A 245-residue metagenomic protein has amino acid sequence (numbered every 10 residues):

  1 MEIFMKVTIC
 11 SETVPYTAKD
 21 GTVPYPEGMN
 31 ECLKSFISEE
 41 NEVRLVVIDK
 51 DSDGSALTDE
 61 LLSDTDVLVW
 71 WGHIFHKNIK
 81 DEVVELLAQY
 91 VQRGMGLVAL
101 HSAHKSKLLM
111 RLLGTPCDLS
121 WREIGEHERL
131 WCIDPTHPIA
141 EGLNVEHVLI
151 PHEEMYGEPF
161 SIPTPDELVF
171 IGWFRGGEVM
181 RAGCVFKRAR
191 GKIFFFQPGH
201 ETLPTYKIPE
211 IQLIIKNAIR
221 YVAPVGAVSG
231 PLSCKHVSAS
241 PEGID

Functional and structural regions predicted by a protein language model:
E2-F4, Y16-K19, E158-C234: A glycine-centered loop/beta-turn motif at secondary-structure junctions
T8, K19-S106: Helical hinge/lid and interdomain linker segments adjacent to catalytic or ligand-binding clefts that mediate domain
C10-E12, L100, F196: Short hydrophobic segments within beta-strands
E12, G72-H73, G199: Cell-envelope and extracellular/periplasmic
V43-R44, S63, L119-Q197, S238 (+1 more regions): Catalytic beta-strand/loop cores that center a nucleophilic Ser/Cys/Thr and support acyl-enzyme chemistry
F75-L143: A glycine-rich, often tryptophan-bearing local segment used as a flexible ligand/cofactor-contacting loop or short
M110, P151, T205-I208, A239-P241: A short, polar/proline- and glycine-enriched secondary-structure boundary/capping micro-motif
S229-D245: Long, internal low-complexity/basic segments
